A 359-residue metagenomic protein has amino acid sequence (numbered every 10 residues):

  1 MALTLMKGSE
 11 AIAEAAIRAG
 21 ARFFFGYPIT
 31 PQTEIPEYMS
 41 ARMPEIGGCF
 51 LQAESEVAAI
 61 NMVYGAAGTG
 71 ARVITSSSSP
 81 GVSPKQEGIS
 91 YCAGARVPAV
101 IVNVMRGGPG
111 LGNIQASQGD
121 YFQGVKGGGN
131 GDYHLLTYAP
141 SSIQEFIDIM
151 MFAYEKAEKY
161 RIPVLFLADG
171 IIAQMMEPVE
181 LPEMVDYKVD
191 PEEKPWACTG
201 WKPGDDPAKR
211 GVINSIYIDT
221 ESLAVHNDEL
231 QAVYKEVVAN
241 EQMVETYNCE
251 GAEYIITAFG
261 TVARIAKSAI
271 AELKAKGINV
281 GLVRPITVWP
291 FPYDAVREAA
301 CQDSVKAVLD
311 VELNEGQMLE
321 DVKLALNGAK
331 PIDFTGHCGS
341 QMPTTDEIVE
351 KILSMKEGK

Functional and structural regions predicted by a protein language model:
M1-G127, H134, S142, M151 (+2 more regions): Thiamine diphosphate
K7-A11, A232-Y254, K267: Glycine-/acidic-rich phosphate or pyrophosphate-binding loops and their flanking alpha/beta elements
Q32, R161-T246: Conformationally flexible catalytic loops at phosphate/diphosphate-handling active centers
R106-G108, A168-M175, G260-V262, E315 (+1 more regions): Glycine-rich beta-alpha junction loops
N113-S117, H226-Q242, T257-I265, P285-P292: A general structural motif
L135-P191, E347-K359: Structural signature of the thiamine diphosphate
A266-A299: Generic long, charged, amphipathic alpha-helical segments
E312-K359: Peripheral docking tails and interdomain loops at the edges of cofactor- or intermediate-handling domains
